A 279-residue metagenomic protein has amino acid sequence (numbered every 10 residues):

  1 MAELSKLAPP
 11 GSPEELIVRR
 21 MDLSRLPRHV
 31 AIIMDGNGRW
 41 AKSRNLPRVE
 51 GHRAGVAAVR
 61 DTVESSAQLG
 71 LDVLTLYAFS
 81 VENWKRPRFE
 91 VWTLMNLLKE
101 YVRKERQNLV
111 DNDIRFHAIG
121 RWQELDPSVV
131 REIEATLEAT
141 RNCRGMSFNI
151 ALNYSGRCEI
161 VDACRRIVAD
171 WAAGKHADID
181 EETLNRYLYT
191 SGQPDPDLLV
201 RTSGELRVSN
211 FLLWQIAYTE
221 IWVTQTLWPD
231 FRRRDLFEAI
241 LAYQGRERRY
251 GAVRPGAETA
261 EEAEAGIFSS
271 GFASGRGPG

Functional and structural regions predicted by a protein language model:
M1-G279: Flexible, compositionally biased loop and terminal segments
